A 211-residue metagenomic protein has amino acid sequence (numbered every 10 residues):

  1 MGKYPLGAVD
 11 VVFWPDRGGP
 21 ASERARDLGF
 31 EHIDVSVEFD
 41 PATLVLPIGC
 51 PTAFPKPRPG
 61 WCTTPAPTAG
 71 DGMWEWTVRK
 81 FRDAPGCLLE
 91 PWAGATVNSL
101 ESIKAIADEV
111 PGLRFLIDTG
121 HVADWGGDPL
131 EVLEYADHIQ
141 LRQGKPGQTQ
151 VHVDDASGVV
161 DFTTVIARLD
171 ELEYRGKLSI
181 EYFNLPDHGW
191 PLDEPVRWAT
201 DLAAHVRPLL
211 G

Functional and structural regions predicted by a protein language model:
M1-E31, L100-L116, V122-G211: Histidine-acidic metal/acid-base catalytic patches
D10, V37, L89-A93, T119 (+1 more regions): Short glycine-centered, acidic/aromatic-flanked micro-motifs in structured strand/loop junctions that mark active-site
P15, G19, A42, L46-I117 (+2 more regions): Active-site acidic/histidine proton-transfer and metal-coordination neighborhood in alpha/beta enzyme cores
E31-D40: A short beta-strand-loop structural module common to alpha/beta enzyme folds
D34-V35, P59-P65, K177-E181: Short beta-strand segments at enzyme active-site cores
E38, P65-P67, G144, F183: Flexible loop residues that form catalytic and substrate-binding hotspots at small-molecule/glycan-binding clefts
